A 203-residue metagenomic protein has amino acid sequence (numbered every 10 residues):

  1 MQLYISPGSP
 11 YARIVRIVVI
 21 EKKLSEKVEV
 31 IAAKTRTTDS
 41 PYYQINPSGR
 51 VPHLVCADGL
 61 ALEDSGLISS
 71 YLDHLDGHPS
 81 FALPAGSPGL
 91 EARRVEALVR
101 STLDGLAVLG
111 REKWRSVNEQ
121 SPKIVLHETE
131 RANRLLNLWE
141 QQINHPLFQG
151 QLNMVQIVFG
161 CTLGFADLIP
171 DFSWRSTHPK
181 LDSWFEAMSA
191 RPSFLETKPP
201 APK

Functional and structural regions predicted by a protein language model:
M1-K123: GST-like domain detector, emphasizing the conserved glutathione-binding G-site in the N-terminal thioredoxin-like
K22, H178, R191-P192: Acidic-histidine catalytic/liganding microenvironments
S69, D73, R93-E96, L136 (+2 more regions): Non-transmembrane alpha-helical segments in soluble domains of secreted/periplasmic/extracellular proteins
D73-G77, D167, D171, S189 (+1 more regions): Hydrophobic/aromatic-lined pockets within catalytic cores
P79-P84, Q151, R175-S176, L195-P200: Short, hydrophobic secondary-structure boundary micro-motifs
V99-E186: GST-like fold's C-terminal all-alpha helical module
S183-T197: Charged phosphate-binding loop/patch that engages nucleotide di/tri-phosphates or the phosphate backbone of nucleic
